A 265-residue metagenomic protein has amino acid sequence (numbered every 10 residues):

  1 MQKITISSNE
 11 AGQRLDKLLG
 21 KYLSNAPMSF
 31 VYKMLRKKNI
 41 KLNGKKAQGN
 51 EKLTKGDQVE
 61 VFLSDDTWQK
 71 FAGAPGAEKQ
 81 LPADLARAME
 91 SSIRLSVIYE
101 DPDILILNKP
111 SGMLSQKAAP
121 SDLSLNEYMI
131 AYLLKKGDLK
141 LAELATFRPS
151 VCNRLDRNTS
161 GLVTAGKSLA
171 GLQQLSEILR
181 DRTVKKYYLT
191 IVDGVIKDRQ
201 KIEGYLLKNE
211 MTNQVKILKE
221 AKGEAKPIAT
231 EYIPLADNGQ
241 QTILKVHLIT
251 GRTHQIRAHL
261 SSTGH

Functional and structural regions predicted by a protein language model:
M1-H265: RNA pseudouridine synthases
